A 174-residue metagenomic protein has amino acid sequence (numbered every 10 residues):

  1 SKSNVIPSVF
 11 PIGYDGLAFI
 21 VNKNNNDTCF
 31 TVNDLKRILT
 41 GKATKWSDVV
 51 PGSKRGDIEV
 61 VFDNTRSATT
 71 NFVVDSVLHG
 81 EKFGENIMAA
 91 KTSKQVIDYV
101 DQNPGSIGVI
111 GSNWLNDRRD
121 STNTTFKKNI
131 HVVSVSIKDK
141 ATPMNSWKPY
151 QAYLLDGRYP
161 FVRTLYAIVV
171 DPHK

Functional and structural regions predicted by a protein language model:
S1-K174: Exported/periplasmic ABC-transporter solute-binding proteins
